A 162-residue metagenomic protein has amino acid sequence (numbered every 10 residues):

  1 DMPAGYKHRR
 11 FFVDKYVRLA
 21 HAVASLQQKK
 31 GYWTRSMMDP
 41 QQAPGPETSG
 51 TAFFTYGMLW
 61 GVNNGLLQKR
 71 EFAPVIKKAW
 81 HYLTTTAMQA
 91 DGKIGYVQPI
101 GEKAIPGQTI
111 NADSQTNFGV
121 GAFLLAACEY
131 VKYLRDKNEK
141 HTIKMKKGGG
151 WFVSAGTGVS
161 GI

Functional and structural regions predicted by a protein language model:
D1-M38: Oxyanion-binding "anion nests"
Y6, P44-G45: A generic structural signal for short coil/turn motifs at secondary-structure boundaries
P40-Q42: Long extracytoplasmic/lumenal interhelical loops at the membrane interface of multi-pass membrane proteins
G45-F152: CBM-like carbohydrate-recognition segments
V159-S160: Short, intrinsically disordered C-terminal tails of secreted or membrane-associated proteins
